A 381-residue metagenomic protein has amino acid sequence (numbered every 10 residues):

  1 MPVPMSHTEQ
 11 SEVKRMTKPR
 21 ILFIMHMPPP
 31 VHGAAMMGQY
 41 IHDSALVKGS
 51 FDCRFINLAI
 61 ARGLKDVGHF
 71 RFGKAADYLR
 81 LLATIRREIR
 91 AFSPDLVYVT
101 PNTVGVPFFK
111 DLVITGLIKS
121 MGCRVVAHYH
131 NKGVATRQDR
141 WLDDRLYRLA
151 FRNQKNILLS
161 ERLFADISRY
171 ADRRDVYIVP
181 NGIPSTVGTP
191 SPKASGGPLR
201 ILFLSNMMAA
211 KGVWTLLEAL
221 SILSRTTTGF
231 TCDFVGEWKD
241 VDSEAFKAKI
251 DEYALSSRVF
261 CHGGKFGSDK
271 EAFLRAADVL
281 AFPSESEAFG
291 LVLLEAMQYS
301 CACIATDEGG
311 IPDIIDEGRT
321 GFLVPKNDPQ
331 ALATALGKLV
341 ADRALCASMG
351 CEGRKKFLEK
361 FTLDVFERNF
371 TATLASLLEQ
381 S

Functional and structural regions predicted by a protein language model:
L22-I24, P192-L220, D233-W238: Conserved donor-binding/catalytic core segment of Leloir-type glycosyltransferases
F55-A61, L204, T231-A245, G263-G264: Glycosyltransferase donor-sugar binding loop
Y147-T189: Donor nucleotide-sugar binding/catalytic pocket of nucleotide-sugar-dependent glycosyltransferases
E244-K265: Nucleotide-activated donor-binding/catalytic signature segment of Leloir-type glycosyltransferases, i.e., the conserved
E285: Aromatic "clamp/platform" in nucleotide-sugar-dependent glycosyltransferases that forms part of the donor/acceptor
A302-A305: Short hydrophobic beta-strand element within catalytic cores of glycosyltransferases and related nucleotide-activated
E317-G318, F322-P329, K338-R343: Conserved acidic donor-binding segment of nucleotide-sugar-dependent glycosyltransferases
A331, K338, L345-K360, F366: A short, well-ordered alpha-helix in the C-terminal region of glycosyltransferases
